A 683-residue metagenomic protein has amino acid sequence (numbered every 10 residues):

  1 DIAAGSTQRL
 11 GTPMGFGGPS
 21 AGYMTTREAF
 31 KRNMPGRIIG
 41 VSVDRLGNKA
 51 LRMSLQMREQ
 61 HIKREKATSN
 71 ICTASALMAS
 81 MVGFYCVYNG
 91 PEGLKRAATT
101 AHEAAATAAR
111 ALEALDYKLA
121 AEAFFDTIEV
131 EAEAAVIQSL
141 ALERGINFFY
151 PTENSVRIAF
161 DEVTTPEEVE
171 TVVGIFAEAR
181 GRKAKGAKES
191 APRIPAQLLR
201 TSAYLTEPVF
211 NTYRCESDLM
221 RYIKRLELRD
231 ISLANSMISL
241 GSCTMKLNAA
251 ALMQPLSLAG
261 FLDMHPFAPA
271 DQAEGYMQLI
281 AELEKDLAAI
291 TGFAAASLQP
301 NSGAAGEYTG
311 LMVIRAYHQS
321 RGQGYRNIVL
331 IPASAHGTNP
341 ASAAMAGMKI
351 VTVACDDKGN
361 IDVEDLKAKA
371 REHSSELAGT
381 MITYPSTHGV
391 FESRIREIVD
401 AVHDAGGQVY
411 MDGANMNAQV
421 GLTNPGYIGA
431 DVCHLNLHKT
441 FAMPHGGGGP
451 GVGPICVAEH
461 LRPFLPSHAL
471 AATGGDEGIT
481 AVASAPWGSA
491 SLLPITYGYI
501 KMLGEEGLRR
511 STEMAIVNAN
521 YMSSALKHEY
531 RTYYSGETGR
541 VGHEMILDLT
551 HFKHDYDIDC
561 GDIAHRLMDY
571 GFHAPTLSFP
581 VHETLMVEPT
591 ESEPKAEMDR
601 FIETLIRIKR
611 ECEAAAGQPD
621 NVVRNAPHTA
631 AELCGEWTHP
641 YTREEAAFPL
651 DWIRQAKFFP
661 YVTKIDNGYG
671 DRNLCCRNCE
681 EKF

Functional and structural regions predicted by a protein language model:
D1-A50, L112, D116, F125 (+5 more regions): Conserved PLP-enzyme active-site core in the AAT-like
A4-T7, G11, A79, G90 (+13 more regions): Hydrophobic alpha-helical segments and their boundary regions
G18, A74-M81, E168, G306-E307 (+3 more regions): Catalytic-loop motifs flanking and including active-site residues across diverse enzymes
L46, S54-C72, L77, M81-A296 (+6 more regions): Non-catalytic terminal extensions of PLP-dependent enzymes
S75, C243-T244, A304, S334-G337 (+1 more regions): Short glycine-enriched loops at secondary-structure junctions
